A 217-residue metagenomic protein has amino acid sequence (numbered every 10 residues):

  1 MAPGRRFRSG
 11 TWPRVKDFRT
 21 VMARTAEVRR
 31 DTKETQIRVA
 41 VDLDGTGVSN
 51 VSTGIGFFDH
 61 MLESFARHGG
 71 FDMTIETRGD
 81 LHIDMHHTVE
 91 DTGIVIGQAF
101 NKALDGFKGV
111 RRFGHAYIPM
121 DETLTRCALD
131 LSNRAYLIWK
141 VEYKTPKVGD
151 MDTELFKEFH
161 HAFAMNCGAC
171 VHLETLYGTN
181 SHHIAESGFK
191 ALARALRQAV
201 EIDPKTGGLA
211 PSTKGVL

Functional and structural regions predicted by a protein language model:
V21-L217: Structural preference for solvent-exposed beta-strand-turn elements and adjacent flexible terminal/loop segments within
